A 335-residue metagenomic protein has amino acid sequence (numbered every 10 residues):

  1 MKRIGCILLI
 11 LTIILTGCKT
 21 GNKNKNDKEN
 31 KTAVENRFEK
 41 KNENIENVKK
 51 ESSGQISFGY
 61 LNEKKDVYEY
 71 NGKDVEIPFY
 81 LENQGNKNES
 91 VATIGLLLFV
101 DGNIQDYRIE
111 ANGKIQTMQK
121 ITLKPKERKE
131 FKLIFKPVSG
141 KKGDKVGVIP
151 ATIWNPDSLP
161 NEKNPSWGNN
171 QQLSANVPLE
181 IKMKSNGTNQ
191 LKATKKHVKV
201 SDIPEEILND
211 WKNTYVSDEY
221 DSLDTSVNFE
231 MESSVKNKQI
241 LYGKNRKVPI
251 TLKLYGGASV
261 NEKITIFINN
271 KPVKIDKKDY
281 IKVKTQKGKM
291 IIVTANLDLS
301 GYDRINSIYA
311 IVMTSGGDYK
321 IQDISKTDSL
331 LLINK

Functional and structural regions predicted by a protein language model:
I14-G17: C-terminal motif of bacterial Sec signal peptides marking the signal peptidase cleavage site
K19-G21: Bacterial signal peptide processing site
K25-N71, K199, P204-N237: Low-complexity, acidic Ser/Thr/Pro/Gly-rich terminal tails and inter-domain linkers that flank the onset of structured
E76-Q84, P249-Y255: Short edge beta-strand/loop segments characteristic of extracellular beta-sandwich folds
N86-D106, L254-P272: Short acidic, flexible loop segments centered on an aromatic residue
E89, V138-I149, S158-P160, S300-Y309: Short glycine/proline/serine/threonine-rich loop/turn segments at secondary-structure transition edges
E110-G140, K277-N296: Intrinsically disordered, low-complexity Pro/Gly/Ser/Thr-rich segments with frequent PxxP/GP/PP motifs and embedded
S158-T214, G316-K335: Short beta-strand elements
